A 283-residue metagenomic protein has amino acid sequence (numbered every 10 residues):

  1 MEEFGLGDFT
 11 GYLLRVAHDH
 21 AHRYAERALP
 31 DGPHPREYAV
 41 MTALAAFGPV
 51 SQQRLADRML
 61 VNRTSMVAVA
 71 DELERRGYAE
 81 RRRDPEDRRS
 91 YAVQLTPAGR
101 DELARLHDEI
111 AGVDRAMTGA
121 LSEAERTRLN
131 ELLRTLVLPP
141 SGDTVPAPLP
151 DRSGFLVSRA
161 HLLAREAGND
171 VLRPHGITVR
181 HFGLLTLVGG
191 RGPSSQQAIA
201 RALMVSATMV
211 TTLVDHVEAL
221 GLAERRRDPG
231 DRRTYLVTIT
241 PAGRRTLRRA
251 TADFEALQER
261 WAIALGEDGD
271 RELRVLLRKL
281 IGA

Functional and structural regions predicted by a protein language model:
M1-D31, G119, A124-H175: N-terminal leader segment of winged-helix/HTH proteins
D19, R23-S65, R76, F155-S158 (+1 more regions): N-terminal helix-turn-helix DNA-binding core of bacterial DNA-binding proteins
H22, E26, P30, A56 (+7 more regions): Solvent-exposed, non-membrane alpha-helical residues enriched in polar/charged side chains
T42, D57, A104, N130 (+4 more regions): A cross-family signal for key residues in well-ordered alpha-helices that form functional helical elements
P49, E72-T127, P193, L213-V275: Charged, amphipathic alpha-helical coiled-coil/dimerization segments
N62, P146-A147, S206, A219: Short, solvent-exposed interaction modules
S65, S90, M209: Residues in the helix-turn-helix
A70, N169, A207-V210, V214: Anionic, Ser/Thr-rich low-complexity intrinsically disordered regions
